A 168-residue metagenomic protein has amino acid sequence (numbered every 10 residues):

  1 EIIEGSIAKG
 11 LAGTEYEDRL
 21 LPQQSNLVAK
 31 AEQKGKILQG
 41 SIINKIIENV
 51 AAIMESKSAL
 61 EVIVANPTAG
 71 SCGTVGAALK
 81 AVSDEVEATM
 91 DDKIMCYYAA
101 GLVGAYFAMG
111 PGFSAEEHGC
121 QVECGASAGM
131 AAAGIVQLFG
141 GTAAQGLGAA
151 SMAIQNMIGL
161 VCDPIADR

Functional and structural regions predicted by a protein language model:
E1-E61, D84-E85: Generic N-terminal targeting/processing segments that precede catalytic cores or assembly contacts
I37, N66-A69, D91, A115-E123: Alpha-helix capping and helix-loop boundary segments enriched in small/acidic/polar residues
Q39, V86-K93, G140-G146: Structural helix-adjacent loops and short alpha-helical linkers that scaffold large soluble proteins
G40-K57, D92-G112, N156-P164: Acidic-glycine-rich active-site phosphate/pyrophosphate-binding loop
S58-N66, K80-V82, G112-E116: Short acidic, glycine/Ser/Thr-rich loop/turn "cap" segments at secondary-structure junctions
L60-A78, V122-S127: Conserved phosphate/anionic-ligand binding catalytic regions in large, soluble enzymes, centered on
G76-A88, I135-G140: Alpha-helical support elements that line or immediately flank enzyme active sites and cofactor-binding pockets
A115-A128, A132-L138, A143-R168: A structural signal for small-residue-enriched, beta-sheet-centric alpha/beta enzyme cores and oligomeric scaffold folds
